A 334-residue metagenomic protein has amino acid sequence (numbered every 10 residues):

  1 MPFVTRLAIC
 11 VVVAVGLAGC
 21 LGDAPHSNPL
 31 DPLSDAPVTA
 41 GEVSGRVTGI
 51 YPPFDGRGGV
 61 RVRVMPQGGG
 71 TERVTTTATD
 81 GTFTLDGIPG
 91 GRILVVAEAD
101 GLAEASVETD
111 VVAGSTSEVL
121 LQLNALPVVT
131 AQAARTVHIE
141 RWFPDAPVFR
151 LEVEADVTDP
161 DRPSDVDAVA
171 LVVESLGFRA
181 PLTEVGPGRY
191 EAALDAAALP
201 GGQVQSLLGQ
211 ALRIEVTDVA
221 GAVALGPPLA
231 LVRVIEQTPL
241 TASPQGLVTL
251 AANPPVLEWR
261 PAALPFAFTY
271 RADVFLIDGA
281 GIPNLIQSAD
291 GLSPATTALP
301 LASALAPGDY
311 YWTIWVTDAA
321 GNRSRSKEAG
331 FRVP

Functional and structural regions predicted by a protein language model:
L21-E42, T48, L120-Q122, H138-A146: Beta-strand-rich domain onsets/edges
L33, P37-V60, D159-D161, A319: Structural motif
F54-G59, T158-S175, R260-N284, R325-S326: Solvent-exposed loop/turn segments flanking beta-strands in beta-repeat/beta-sandwich domains
P66-T82, P181-E184: Short, acidic Ser/Thr/Gly-rich low-complexity loop/linker segments typical of extracellular and cell-surface proteins
T79-T82, E184-G201, P294-A298: Aromatic sugar-binding surface patches on proteins that engage polysaccharides or sugar-phosphate polymers
G81, P89-G101: A short, solvent-exposed beta-strand micro-motif common in secreted/extracellular proteins
D100-L123: Structured interaction patches on ligand/partner-binding surfaces of diverse proteins
